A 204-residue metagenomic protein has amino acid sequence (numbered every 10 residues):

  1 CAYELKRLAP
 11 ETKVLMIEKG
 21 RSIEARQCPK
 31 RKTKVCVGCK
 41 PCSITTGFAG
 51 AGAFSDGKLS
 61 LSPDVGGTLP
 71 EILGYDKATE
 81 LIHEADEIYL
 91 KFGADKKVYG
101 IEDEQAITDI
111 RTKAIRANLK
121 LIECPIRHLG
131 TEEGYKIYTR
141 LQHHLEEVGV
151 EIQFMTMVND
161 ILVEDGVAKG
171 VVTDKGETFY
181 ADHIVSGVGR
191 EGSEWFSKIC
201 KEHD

Functional and structural regions predicted by a protein language model:
C1-G66, E104, T108-D204: Residues forming the flavin
G47-G100: Dinucleotide-binding Rossmann-like beta1-alpha1 core, especially the glycine-rich loop that anchors the ADP
